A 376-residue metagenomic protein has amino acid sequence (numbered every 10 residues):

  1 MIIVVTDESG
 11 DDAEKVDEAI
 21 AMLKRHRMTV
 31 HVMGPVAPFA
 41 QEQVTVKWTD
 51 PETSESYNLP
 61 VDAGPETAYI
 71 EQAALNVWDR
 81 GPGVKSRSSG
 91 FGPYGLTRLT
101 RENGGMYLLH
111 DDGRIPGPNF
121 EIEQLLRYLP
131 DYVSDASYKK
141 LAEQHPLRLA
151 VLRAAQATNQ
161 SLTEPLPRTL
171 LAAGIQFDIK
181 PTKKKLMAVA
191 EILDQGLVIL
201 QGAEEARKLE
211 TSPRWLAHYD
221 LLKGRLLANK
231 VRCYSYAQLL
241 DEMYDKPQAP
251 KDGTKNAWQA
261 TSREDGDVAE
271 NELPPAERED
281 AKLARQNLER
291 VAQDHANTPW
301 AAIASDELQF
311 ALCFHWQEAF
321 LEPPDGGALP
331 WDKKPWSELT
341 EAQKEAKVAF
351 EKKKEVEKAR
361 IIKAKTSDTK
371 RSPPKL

Functional and structural regions predicted by a protein language model:
M1, K24-H31, N103-M106, N297: Loop/turn elements at helix/coil->beta-strand transitions in domains of secreted/extracellular proteins
E8-R98: VWA/integrin I-like adhesion module and closely mimicked acidic/polar interface patches used
D11, A206, E210-W215, V291-S305 (+3 more regions): Short solvent-exposed coil/turn linkers within tandem alpha-helical repeat scaffolds
S56-G64, G113-P165, D306-D368, P373-L376: Pro/Ala/Gly-rich low-complexity, hydrophilic intrinsically disordered segments
V61-P213: C-terminal "exit" segments of structured domains
I175, C233-A292, P299, H315-E338: Short coil/linker segments at helix-helix boundaries
W215, D220-L222, D280, W300: Structural signature of alpha-solenoid helical repeat junctions
L222, L226-N229, E307: "A position-specific structural signal for the A-helix of alpha-solenoid helical repeats
